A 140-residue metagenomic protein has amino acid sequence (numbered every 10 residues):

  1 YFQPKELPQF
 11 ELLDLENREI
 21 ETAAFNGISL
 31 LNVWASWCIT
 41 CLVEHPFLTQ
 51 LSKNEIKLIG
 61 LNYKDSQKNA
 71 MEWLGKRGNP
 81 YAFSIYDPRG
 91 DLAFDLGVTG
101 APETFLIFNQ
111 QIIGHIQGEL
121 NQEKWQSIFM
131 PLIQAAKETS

Functional and structural regions predicted by a protein language model:
Y1-T22: N-terminal "domain-start" segment that seeds a small globular fold
L12-L13, F83-D87: Short acidic-hydrophobic, aromatic-tinged amphipathic segments that line or gate anion-handling sites
I20-L42, L48: Short active-site neighborhood of thiol/selenol oxidoreductases, capturing the structured segment around
L30-L31, L58, T104: Hydrophobic beta-strand anchors of alpha/beta hydrolase catalytic cores
L42-R77, P88-F94: Structural microenvironment flanking redox-active thiols in thiol-disulfide oxidoreductases
I56, A82-F83: Short, conserved active-site loop motifs that form the nucleotide-linked donor/cofactor pocket
G75-P80, D87-A136: Thiol/disulfide oxidoreductase modules built on the thioredoxin-like
